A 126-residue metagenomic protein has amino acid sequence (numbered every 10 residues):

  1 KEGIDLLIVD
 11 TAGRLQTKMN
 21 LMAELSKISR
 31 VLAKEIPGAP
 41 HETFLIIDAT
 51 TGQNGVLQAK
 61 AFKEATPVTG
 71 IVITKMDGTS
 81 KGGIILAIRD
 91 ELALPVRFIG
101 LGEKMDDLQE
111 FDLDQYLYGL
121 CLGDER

Functional and structural regions predicted by a protein language model:
K1-R126: P-loop/Walker A NTP-binding module and the surrounding RecA-like catalytic core of P-loop NTPases
